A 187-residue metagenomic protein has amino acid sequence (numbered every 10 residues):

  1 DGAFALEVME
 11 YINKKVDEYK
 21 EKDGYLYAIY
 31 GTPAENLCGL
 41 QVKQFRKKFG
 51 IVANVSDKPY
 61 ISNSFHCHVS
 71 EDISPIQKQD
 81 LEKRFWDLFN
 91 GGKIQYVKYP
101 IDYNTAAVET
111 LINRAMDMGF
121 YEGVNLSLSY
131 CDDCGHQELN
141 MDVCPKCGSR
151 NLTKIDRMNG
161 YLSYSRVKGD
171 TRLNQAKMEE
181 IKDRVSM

Functional and structural regions predicted by a protein language model:
D1-M187: Long, C-terminal-biased catalytic regions of enzyme "large/alpha" subunits
